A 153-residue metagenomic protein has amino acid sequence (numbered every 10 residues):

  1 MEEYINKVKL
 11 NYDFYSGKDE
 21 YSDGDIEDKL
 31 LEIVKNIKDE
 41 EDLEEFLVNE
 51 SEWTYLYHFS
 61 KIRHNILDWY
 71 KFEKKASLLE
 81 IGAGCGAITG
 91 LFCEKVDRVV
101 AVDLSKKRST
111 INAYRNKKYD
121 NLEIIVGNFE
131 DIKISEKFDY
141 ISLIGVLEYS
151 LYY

Functional and structural regions predicted by a protein language model:
M1-I37: N-terminal auxiliary segments of SAM/dcSAM-dependent transferases
L47-K61: Class I SAM-dependent methyltransferase Rossmann-like catalytic core, especially the SAM/SAH-binding loop
Y57-K75: Conserved alpha-helix/loop element of class I SAM-dependent methyltransferases that forms part of the SAM/SAH-binding
K75-G84: Conserved class I S-adenosyl-L-methionine
C85-V96: Conserved SAM-binding loop of SAM-dependent methyltransferases across substrates and taxa, primarily the Class I
K95-E130: Class I SAM-dependent methyltransferase SAM/SAH-binding core
K133-I141: A short acidic, Gly/Pro-enriched loop at the edge of an enzyme's catalytic core that lines a small-molecule cofactor
Y140-Y153: A short SAM/SAH-binding and catalytic strip from SAM-dependent methyltransferases
